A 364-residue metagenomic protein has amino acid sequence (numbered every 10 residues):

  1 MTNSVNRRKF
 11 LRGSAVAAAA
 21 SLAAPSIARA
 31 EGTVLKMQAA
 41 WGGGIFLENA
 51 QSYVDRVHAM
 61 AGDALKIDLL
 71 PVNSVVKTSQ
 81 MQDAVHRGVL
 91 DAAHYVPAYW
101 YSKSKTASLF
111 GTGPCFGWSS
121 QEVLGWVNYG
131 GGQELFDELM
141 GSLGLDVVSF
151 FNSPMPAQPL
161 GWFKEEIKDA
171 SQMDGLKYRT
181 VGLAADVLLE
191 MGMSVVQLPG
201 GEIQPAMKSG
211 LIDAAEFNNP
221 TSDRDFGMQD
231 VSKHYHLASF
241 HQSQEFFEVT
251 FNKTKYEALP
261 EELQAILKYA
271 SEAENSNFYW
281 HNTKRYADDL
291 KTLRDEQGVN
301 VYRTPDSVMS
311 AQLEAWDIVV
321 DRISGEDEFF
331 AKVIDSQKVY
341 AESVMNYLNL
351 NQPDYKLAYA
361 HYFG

Functional and structural regions predicted by a protein language model:
T2-V123, M140-G364: N-terminal secretory/targeting leader peptides
Q121-D137: A gly/proline- and charged-residue-enriched helix-loop-helix capping module
